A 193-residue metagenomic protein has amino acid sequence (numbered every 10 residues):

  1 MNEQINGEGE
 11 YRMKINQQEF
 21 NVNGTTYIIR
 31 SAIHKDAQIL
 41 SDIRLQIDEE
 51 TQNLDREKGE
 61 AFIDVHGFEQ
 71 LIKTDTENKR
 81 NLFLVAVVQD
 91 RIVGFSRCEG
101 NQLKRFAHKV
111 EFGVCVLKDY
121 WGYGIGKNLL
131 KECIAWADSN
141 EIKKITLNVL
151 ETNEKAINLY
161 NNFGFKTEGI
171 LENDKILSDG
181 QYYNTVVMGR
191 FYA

Functional and structural regions predicted by a protein language model:
I5-N23, Y182-A193: Terminal substrate-recognition subdomain of acyl/acetyltransferases
N23, D42-G59, T74-D75: Helix-loop element at the rim of GNAT/NAT acetyltransferase active sites that forms part of the acceptor-substrate
Y27-D42: A short beta-loop-alpha structural element at the N-terminal edge of CoA-dependent acyl/N-acetyltransferase catalytic
H34, E60-D119, L130, F191-A193: Acetyl-CoA-dependent GNAT
G122-A135, S139, N158-N162: Conserved acetyl-CoA-binding loop-helix of GNAT-fold acetyltransferases
L130, N153-A156, N173-S178: Short glycine/proline-centered loop/turn elements that form peptide/ligand docking sites
A137-N148: Conserved GNAT acetyl-CoA-binding A-motif
T146-V149, N161, K166-Q181: Conserved catalytic-core motifs of GNAT/GCN5-like acyltransferases
